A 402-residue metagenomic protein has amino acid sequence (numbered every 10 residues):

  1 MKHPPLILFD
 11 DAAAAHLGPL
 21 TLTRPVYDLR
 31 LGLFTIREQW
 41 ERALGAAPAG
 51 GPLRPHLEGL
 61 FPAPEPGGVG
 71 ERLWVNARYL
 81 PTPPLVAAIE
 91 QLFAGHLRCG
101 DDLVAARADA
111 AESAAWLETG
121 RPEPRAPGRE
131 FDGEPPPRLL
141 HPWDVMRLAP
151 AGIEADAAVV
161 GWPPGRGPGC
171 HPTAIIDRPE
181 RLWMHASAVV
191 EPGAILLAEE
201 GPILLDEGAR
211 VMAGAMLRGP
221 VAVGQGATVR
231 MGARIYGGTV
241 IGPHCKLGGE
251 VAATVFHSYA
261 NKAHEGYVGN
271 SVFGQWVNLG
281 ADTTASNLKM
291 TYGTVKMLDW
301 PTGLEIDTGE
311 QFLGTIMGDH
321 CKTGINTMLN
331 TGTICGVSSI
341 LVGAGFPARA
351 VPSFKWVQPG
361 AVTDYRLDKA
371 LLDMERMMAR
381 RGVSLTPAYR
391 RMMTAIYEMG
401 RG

Functional and structural regions predicted by a protein language model:
M1-R181, S187, S353-G402: Terminal amphipathic alpha-helical/low-complexity segments used for targeting or macromolecular assembly
A12, A94, H141, A149-G152 (+13 more regions): Generic ordered-secondary-structure signal
A13-A14, D28, M231-G232, G238 (+1 more regions): Glycine-rich hexapeptide-repeat left-handed beta-helix
P19-L22, P127, F131, C170 (+8 more regions): Generic, low-specificity signal for short hydrophobic/alpha-helical stretches with a mild N-terminal bias, encompassing
G165-G274, M290, I316, I334-C335: Extended beta-solenoid/beta-helix repeat architectures
